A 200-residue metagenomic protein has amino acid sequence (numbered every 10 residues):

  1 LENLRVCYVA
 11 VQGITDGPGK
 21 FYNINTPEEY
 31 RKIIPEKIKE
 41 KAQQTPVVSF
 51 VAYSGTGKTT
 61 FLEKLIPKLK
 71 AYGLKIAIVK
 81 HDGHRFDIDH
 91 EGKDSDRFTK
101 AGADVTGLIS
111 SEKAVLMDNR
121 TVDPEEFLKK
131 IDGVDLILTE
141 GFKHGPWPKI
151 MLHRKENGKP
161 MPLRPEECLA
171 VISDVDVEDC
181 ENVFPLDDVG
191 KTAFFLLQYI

Functional and structural regions predicted by a protein language model:
L1-A42: Conserved alpha/beta core of the MobA/IspD/sugar-nucleotide pyrophosphorylase nucleotidyltransferase superfamily
V6, L74-I76, K149: Hydrophobic anchor at the start of a short beta-strand that flanks the dinucleotide cofactor-binding loop
V11-Q12, Y53, H81-D82, S110-S111 (+3 more regions): Fold-independent oxyanion-binding glycine-rich loops and adjacent beta-strand/coil segments at enzyme active sites
P27-P46, Y53-S54, E126-K129, A193-Q198: SAM-dependent methyltransferases
K41-H84: Walker A (P-loop) phosphate-binding motif
I66-N119: N-terminal phosphate/diphosphate-binding loop that engages ATP/GTP or pyrophosphate donors across diverse enzyme folds
M117-G145: Phosphate-binding/switch loop-helix module in NTP-utilizing enzymes
L136, E140-I200: Phosphate/Mg2+-binding loops and adjacent switch elements in nucleotide/diphosphate-handling enzyme cores
